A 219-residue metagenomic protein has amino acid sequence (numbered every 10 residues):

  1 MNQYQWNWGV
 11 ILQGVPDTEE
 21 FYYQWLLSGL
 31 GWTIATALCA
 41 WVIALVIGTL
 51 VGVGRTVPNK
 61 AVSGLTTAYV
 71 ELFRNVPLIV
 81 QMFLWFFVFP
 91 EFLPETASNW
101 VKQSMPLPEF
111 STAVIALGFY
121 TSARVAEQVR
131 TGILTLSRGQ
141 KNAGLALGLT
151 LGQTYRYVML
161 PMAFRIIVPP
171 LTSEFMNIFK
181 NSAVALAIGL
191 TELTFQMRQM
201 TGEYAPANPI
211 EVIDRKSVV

Functional and structural regions predicted by a protein language model:
M1-V219: Transmembrane alpha-helices and adjacent helix-loop boundaries
